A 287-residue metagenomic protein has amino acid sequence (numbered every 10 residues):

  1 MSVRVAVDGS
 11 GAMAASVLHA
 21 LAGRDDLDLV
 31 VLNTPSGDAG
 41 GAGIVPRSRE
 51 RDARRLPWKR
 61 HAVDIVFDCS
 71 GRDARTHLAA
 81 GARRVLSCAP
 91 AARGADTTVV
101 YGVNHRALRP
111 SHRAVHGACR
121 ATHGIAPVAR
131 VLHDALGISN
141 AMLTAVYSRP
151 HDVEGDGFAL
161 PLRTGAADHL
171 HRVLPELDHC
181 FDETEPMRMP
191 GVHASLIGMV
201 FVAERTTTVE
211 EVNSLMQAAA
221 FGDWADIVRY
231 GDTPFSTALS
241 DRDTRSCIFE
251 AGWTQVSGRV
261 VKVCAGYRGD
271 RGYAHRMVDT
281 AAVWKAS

Functional and structural regions predicted by a protein language model:
M1-D152, Y267, T280: N-terminal Rossmann-like NAD(P) cofactor-binding subdomain of oxidoreductases, focused on the glycine-rich
R4, A14-A15, H19, G23-P57 (+1 more regions): C-terminal substrate-binding/catalytic lobe of Rossmann-fold NAD(P)-dependent oxidoreductases
C69, F221, W284-S287: Short, cationic low-complexity segments
G124, T208, G272-Y273: Secondary-structure boundary/capping motif
R130-I138, D226-S236, R268-W284: Short secondary-structure transition/capping segments
D241-S287: NAD(P)-dependent Rossmann-like dehydrogenase/reductase catalytic/cofactor-binding core
